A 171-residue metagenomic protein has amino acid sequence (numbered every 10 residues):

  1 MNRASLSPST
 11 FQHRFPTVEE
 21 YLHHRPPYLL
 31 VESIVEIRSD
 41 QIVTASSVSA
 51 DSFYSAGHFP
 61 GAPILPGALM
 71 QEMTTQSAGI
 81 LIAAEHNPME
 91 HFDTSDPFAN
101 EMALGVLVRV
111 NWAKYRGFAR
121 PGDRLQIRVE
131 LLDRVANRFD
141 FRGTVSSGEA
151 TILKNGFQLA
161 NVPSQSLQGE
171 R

Functional and structural regions predicted by a protein language model:
R3-L6, T10-Q12, G79-Q126, L159: Hydrophobic beta-strand-centered segment that forms part of the acyl-chain substrate-binding groove
F15-R25, F98-M102: Short aromatic-glycine motifs in intrinsically disordered, low-complexity regions
H23-L65, L69-M70, A83: Catalytic strand-loop segment that frames the active site of acyl-thioester-processing enzymes
L29, S39-V43, R124-Q126, R138-D140 (+1 more regions): Intrinsic-disorder/low-complexity, polar/charged segments enriched in Ser/Thr/Lys/Arg/Asp/Glu/Gln
I34, V106-G148: Hydrophobic beta-sheet segments that form the core/acyl-binding groove of ACP/CoA-dependent acyl-chain-processing
V48-A50, D133, S147-E149, L159-N161: Beta-strand elements of well-folded, non-transmembrane domains
L69-S77: Short amphipathic alpha-helical face segments that pack within enzyme cores and frequently flank/anchor catalytic
T151-R171: C-terminal output/interaction extensions
